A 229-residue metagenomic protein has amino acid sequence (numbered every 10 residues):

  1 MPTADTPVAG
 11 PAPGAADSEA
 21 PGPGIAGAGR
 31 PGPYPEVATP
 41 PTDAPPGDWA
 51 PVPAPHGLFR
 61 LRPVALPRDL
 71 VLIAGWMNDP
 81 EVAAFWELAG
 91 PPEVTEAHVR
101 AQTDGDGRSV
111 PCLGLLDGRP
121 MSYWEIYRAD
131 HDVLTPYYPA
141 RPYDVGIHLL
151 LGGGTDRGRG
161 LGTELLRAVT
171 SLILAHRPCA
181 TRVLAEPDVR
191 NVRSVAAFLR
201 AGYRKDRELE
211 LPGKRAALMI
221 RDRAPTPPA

Functional and structural regions predicted by a protein language model:
M1-P67, A229: Conserved N-terminal entry element of GNAT/NAT acetyltransferase domains
I73, I147: Hydrophobic pocket/interface hotspot
G75-A89: Helix-loop element at the rim of GNAT/NAT acetyltransferase active sites that forms part of the acceptor-substrate
A101-G146, G154: Acetyl-CoA-dependent GNAT
G158-I173, A196, R200: Conserved acetyl-CoA-binding loop-helix of GNAT-fold acetyltransferases
V183-V195, P212: Conserved beta-strand-loop-alpha-helix junction that forms the acyl-donor binding cleft
A197-L209: Conserved acetyl-CoA-binding loop of GNAT-fold acetyltransferases
L211-A229: C-terminal "cap" of GNAT-fold acetyltransferases
